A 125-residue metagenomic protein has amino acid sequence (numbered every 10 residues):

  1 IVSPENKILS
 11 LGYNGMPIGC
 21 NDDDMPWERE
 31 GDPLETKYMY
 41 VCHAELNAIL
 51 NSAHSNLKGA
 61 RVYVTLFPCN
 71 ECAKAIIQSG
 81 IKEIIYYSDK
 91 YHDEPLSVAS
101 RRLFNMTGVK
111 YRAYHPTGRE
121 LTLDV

Functional and structural regions predicted by a protein language model:
I1-V125: Zinc-dependent deaminase catalytic domain
